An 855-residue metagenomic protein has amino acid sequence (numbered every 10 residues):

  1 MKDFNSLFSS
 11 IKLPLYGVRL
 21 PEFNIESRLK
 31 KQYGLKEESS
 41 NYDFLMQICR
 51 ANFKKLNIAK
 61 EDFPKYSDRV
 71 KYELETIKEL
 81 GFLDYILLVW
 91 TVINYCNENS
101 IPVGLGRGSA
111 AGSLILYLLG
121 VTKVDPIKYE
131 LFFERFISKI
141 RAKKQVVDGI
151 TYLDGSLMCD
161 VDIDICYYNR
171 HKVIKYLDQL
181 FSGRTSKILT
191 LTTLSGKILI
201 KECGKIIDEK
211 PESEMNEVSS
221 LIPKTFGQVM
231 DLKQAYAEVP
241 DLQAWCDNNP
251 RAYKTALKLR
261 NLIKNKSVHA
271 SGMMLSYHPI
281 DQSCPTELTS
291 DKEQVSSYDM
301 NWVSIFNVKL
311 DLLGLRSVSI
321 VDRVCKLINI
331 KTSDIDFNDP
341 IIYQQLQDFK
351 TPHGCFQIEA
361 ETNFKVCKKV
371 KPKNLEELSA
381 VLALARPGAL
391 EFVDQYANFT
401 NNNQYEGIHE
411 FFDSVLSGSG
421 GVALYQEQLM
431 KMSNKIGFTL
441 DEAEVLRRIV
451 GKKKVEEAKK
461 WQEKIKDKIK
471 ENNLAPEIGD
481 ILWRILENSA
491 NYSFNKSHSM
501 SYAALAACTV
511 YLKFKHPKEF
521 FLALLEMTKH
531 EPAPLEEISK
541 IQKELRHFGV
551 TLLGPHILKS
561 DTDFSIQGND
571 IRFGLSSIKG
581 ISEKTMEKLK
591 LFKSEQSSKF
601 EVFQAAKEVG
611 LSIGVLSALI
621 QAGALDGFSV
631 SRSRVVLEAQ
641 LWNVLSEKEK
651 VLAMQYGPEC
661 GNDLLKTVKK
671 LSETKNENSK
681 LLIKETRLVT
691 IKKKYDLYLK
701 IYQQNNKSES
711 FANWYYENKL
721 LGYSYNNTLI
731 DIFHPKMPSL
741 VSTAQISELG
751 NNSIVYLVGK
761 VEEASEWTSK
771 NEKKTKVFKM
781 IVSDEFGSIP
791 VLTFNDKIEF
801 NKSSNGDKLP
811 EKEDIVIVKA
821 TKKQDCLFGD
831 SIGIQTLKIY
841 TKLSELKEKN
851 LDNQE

Functional and structural regions predicted by a protein language model:
M1-S672, W767-K773: Alpha-helical scaffold/interaction cores of sigma-54-like transcription cofactors and many family A DNA polymerases
N265, M300, S747-L749, K770-K774 (+2 more regions): Replace "in large, NTP-powered and nucleic-acid-processing enzymes" with "in large, NTP-powered factors and other
G614-K736: Non-globular terminal segments used for targeting and regulation at membranes
L699-N706, A712-W767, I839-L851: OB-fold nucleic-acid-binding modules
V755-L757, F778, V816: Hydrophobic core residues within well-ordered beta-strands of beta-rich domains
A764-K797: OB-fold (S1/OB) nucleic-acid-binding surfaces
K797-K819: Short nucleic-acid-contacting surface segments enriched for D/E, G, S/T with interspersed K/R
T821-N853: OB-fold/S1-family single-stranded nucleic acid-binding modules
